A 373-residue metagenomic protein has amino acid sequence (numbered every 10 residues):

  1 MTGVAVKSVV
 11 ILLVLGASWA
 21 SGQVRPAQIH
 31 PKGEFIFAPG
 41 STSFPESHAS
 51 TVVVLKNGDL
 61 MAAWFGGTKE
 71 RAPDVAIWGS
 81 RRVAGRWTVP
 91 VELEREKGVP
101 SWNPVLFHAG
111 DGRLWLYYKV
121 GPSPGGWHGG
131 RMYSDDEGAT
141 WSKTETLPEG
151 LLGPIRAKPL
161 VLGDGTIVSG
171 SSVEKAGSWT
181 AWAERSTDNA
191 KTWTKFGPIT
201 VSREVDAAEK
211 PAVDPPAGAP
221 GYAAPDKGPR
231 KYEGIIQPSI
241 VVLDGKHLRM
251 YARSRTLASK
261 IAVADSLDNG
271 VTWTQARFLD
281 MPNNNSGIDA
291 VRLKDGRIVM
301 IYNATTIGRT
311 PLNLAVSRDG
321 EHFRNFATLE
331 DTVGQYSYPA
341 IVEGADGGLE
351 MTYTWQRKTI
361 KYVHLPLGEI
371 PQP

Functional and structural regions predicted by a protein language model:
M1-V6: N-terminal secretory signal peptides that target proteins for export/translocation
K7-S18: Bacterial N-terminal signal peptides
S21-P373: Asp-box/BNR beta-propeller blade signature and adjacent active/binding-site loops in extracellular glycan-interacting
